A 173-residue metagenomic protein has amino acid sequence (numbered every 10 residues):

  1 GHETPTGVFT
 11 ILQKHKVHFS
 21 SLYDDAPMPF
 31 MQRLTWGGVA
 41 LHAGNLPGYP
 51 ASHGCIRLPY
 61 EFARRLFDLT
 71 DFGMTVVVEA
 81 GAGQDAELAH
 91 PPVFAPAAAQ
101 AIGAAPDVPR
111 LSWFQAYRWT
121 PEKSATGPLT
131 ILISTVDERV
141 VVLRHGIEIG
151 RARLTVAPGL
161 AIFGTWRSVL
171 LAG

Functional and structural regions predicted by a protein language model:
G1-G173: N-terminal pre-domains immediately preceding structured catalytic cores
